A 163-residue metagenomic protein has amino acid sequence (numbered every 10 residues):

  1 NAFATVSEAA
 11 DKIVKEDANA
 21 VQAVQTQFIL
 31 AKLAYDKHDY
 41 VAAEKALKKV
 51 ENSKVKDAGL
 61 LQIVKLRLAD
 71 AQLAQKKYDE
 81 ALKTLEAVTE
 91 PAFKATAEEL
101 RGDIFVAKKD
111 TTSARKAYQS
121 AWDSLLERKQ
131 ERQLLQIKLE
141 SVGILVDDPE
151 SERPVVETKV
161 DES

Functional and structural regions predicted by a protein language model:
K15-A23, N52-L61, A87-T96, D123-Q133 (+1 more regions): Short solvent-exposed coil/turn linkers within tandem alpha-helical repeat scaffolds
K109-Q130, I137-E140: TPR/TPR-like (Sel1-like) alpha-helical repeat modules
